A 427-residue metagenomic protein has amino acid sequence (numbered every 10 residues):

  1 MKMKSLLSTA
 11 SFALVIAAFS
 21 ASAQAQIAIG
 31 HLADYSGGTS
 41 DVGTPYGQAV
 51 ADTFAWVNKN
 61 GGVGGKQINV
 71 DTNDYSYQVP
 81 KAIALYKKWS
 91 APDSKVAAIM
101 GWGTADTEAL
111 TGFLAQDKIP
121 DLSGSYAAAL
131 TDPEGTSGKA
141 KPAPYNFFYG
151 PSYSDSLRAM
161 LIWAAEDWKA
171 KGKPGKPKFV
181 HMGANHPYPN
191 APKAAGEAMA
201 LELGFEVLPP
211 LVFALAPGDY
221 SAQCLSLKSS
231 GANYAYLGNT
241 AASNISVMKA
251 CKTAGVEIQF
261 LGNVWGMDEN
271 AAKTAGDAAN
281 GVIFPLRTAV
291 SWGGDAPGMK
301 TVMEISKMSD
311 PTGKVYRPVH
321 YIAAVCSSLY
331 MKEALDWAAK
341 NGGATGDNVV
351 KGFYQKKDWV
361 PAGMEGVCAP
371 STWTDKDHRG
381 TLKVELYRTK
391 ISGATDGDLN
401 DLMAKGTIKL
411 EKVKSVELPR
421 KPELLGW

Functional and structural regions predicted by a protein language model:
M1-Q24: Gram-negative bacterial Sec-dependent N-terminal signal peptides
G30-A51, N73-P80, G103, M182-A191 (+1 more regions): Extracytoplasmic "Venus flytrap"
D41-Q48, N60-T136, Y149, F213-S221 (+1 more regions): Beta-alpha junction/loop-to-helix N-cap segments that form part of ligand/metal-binding clefts
Q48-V70, A170-K171, A200-G204: Signal peptide-proximal N-terminal region of secreted/periplasmic/extracellular or secretory-lumen proteins
K95-L208, Q259-F284, V290: Extracytoplasmic ligand/sensor domains, especially the bilobed periplasmic-binding protein
T104-D117, G218-D219, L225, A232-A254 (+1 more regions): Hydrophobic alpha-helical
K139, P297-R317: The feature captures the short pre-catalytic strand/loop hairpin that immediately precedes and shapes the active-site
M308-Y321, K332-D401: Segments of small-molecule ligand-sensing domains
